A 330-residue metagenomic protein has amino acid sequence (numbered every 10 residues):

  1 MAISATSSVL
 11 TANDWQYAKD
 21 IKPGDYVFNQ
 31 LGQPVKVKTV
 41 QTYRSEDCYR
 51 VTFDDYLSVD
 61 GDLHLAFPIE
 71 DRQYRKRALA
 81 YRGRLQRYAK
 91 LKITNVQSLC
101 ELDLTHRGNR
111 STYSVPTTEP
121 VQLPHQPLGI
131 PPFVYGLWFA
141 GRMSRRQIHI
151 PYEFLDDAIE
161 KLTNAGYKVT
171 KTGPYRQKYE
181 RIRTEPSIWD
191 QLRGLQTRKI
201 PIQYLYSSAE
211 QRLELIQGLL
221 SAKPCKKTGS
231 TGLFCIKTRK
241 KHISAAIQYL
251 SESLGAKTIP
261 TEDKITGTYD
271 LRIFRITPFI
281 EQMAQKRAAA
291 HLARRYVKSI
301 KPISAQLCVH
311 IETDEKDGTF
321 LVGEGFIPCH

Functional and structural regions predicted by a protein language model:
M1-Q16, I21: Protein maturation boundaries and topogenic segments
A18, P23-Q33, K38-T266, A293-H330: Intein-associated homing endonuclease modules of the LAGLIDADG/DOD-type, together with closely related HINT-family
R272-F274: Polar, glycine-rich mid-to-C-terminal structural blocks that act as macromolecule-binding/assembly scaffolds
F279-A289: Flexible, glycine-/basic-rich loop-and-beta segments that form/coincide with the SAM-dependent methyltransferase
